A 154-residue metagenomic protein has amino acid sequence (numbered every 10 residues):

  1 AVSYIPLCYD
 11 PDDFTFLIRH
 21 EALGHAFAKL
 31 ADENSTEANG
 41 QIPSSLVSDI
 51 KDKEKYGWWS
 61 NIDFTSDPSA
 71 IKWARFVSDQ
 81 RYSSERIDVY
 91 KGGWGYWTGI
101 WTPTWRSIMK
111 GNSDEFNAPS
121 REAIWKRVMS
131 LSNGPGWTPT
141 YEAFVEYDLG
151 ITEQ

Functional and structural regions predicted by a protein language model:
A1-E37: Active-site-proximal segment of zinc-dependent metalloprotease catalytic domains
A31-Q154: Replace "(M1/M4/M9/M12/WLM)" with "(e.g., M1/M4/M8/M9/M12/M26/WLM)" and add "not limited to" to clarify scope
